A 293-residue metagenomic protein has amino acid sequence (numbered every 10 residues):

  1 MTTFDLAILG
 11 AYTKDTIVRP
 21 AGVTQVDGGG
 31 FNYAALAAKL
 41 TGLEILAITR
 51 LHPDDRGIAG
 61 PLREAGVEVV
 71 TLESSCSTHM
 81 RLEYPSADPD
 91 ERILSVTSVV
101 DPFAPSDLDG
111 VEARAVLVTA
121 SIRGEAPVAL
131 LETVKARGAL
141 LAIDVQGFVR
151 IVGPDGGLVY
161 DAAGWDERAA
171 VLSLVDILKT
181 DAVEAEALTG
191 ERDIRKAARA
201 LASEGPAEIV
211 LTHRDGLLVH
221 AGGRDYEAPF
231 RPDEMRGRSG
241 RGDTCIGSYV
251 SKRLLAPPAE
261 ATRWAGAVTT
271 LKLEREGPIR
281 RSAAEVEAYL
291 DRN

Functional and structural regions predicted by a protein language model:
M1-T3, A162-A169, R195-N293: Conserved phosphate-binding/catalytic region of the ribokinase-like
T3-L6, K14-Q25, L40-A120, G124-L140 (+1 more regions): Conserved N-terminal subdomain of the carbohydrate kinase-like
A7-L9, A115-L117, A142, K179 (+1 more regions): Structural motif
A21-V26, G156-Y160, P232-D233: Short glycine-enriched, charge-decorated loop/helix-capping segments at active-site entrances that position
T24-L36: Short catalytic helix/loop segments, enriched in acidic residues and glycine and frequently bearing histidine
A35-E44, S251-L254: Alpha-helix C-terminal capping segments
L36, M80-E83, L217-H220: Short beta-strand scaffold segments in enzyme catalytic cores
T119-K196, G216: Conserved beta-alpha-beta core of the PfkB/ribokinase-like small-molecule kinase fold
